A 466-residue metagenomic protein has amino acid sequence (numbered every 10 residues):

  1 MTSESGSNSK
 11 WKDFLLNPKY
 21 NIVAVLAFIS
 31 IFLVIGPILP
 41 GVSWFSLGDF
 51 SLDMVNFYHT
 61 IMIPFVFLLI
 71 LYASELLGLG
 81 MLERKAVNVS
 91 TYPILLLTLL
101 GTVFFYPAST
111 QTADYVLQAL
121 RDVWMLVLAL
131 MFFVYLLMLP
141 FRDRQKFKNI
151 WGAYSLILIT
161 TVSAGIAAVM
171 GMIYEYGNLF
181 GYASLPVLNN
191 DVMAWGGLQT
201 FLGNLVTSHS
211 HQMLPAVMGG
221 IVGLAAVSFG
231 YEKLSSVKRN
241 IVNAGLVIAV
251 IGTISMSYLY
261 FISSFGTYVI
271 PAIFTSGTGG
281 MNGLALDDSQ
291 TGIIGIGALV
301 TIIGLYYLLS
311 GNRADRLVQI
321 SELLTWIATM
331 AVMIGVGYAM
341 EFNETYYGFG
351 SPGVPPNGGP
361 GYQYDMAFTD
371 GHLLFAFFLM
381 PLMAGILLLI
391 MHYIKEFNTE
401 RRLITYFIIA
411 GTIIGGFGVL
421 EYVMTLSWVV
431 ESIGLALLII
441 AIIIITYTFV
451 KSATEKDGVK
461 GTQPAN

Functional and structural regions predicted by a protein language model:
T2-E4, T454-N466: Short, charged juxtamembrane terminal tails flanking transmembrane helices
T2-F28, I150-S155, R316-I327: Cytosolic juxtamembrane helix and N-cap/initiation of the first transmembrane helix
G6-S9, G36-V42, P64-L76, K148-W151 (+4 more regions): Hydrophobic alpha-helical transmembrane segments
W11-L15, G78-V87, F141-G152, Y231-K238 (+3 more regions): Membrane-interface helix-boundary motifs at transmembrane edges
K19-S43, M54-G78, K85-A108, L120-P140 (+8 more regions): Hydrophobic cores of alpha-helical transmembrane segments in multi-pass integral membrane proteins
I38-N56, F105-L120, L179-N204, F265-L286 (+3 more regions): Membrane-interface interhelical loops and short amphipathic "cap" helices that link adjacent transmembrane segments
A113-V127, N312-L317: Cytosolic-side membrane-entry/anchor segment at the start of a transmembrane helix
K146-W151, V237, N282-S289, L317-V318 (+2 more regions): Interfacial loop-to-transmembrane junctions
